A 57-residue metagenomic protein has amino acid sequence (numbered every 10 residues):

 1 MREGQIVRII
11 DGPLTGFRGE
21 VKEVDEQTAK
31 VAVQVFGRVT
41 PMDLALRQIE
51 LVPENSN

Functional and structural regions predicted by a protein language model:
M1-D11: Short coil-to-beta transition motif at edge beta-strands of beta-rich domains
E3-Q5, Q27, R38-T40: A generic structural signal for short beta-strands and their flanking turns/coil linkers
Q5, P53-E54: Amphipathic alpha-helical extensions and coiled-coil-like segments
D11, V21-E23, L51: A residue-level detector for short acidic-glycine micro-motifs
G12-L14, V24-A29: Short, conserved beta-turn/loop elements at beta-strand boundaries and strand-helix junctions
K30-V33, R38-E50: A short macromolecule-binding patch
